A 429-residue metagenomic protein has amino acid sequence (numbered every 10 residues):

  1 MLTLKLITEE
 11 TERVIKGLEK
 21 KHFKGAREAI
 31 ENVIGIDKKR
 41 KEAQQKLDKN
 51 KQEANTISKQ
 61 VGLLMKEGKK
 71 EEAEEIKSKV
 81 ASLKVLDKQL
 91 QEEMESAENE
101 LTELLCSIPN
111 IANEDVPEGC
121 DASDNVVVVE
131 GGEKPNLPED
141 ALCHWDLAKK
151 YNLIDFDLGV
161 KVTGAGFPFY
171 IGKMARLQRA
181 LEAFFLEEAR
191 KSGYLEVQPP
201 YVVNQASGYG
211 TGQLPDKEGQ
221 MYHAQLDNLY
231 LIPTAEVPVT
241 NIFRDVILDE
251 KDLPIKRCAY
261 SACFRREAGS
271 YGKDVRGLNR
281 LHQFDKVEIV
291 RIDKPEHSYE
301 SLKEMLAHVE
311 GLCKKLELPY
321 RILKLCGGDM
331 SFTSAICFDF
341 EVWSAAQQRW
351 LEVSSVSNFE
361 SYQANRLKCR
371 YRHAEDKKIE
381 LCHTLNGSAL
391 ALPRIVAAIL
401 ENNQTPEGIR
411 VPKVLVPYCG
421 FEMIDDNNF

Functional and structural regions predicted by a protein language model:
M1-P135, L153, D157: N-terminal alpha-helical targeting/anchoring segments
R27, E130-F429: TRNA-recognition modules of translation machinery and tRNA-sensing kinases, especially anticodon-binding
